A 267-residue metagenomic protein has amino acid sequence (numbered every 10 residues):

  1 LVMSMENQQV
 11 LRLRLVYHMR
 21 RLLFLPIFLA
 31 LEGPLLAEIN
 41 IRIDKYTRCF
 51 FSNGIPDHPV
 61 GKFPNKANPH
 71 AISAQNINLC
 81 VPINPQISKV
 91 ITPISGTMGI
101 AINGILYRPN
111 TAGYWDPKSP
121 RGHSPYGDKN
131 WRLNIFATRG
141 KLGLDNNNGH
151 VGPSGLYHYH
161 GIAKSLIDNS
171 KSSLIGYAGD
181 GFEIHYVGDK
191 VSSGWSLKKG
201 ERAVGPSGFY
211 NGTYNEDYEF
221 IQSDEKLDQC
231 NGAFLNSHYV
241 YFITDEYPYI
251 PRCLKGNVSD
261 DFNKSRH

Functional and structural regions predicted by a protein language model:
V2, E6-V10, V16: Short amphipathic, helix-prone segments within low-complexity/disordered or flexible regions
L22-L31: Sec-dependent N-terminal signal peptides
G33-A37: Sec/Tat signal peptide C-region and signal peptidase I cleavage site
E38-K141: Solvent-exposed N-terminal domain segments of exported/luminal and surface proteins
I102-R108, P153-I167, N236-P248: Extracellular/lumenal glycan-associated surfaces
G113-N147, G194-Q229: Short, flexible domain-boundary/linker segments around small modular repeats
G161-N211: Short helix-loop boundary/capping segments
P206-H267: Long, compositionally biased interface segments
